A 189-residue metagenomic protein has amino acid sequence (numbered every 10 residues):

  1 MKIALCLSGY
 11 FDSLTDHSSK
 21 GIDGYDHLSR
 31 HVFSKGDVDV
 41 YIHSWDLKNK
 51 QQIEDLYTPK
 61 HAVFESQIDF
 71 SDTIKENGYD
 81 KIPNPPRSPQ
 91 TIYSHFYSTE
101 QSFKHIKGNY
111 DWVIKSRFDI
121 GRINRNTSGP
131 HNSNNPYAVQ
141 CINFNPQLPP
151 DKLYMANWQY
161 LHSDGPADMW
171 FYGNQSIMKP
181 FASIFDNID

Functional and structural regions predicted by a protein language model:
M1-D189: ER/Golgi luminal nucleotide-sugar-dependent glycosyltransferases, focusing on the catalytic module
